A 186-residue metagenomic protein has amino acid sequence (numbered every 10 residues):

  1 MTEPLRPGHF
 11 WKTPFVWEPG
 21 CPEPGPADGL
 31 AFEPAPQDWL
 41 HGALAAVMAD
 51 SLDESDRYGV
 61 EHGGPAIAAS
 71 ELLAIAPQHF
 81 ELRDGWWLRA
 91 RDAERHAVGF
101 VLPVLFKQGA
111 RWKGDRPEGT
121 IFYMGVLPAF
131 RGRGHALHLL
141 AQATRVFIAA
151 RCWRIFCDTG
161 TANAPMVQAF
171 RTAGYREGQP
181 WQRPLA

Functional and structural regions predicted by a protein language model:
M1-H9, L137, T161-Q179: Conserved active-site alpha-helix within GNAT-family acetyltransferase domains
M1-W39, P184-A186: Acyl-donor-binding surface of acyltransferase catalytic domains
L30-Y58: A short beta-loop-alpha structural element at the N-terminal edge of CoA-dependent acyl/N-acetyltransferase catalytic
D53-I75: Conserved GNAT-fold acetyl-CoA-binding loop/helix
W87-R89, H96-K107, T120, G125: Conserved beta-strand in the GNAT
K107-I121, R131: A conserved beta-turn-beta hairpin within the catalytic core of GNAT-like acetyltransferases that forms part
Y123-V126, G132-R145, A149, V167-T172: Conserved acetyl-CoA-binding loop-helix of GNAT-fold acetyltransferases
F147-T159: Conserved GNAT acetyl-CoA-binding A-motif
